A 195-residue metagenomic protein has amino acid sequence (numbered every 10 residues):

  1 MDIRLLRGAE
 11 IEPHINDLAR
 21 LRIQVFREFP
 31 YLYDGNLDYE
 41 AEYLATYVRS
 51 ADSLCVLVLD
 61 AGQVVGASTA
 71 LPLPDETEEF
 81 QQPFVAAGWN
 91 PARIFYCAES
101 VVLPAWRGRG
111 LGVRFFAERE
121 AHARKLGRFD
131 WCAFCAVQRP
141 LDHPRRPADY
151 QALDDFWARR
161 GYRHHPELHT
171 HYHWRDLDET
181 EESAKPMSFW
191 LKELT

Functional and structural regions predicted by a protein language model:
D2-L18: A short beta-loop-alpha structural element at the N-terminal edge of CoA-dependent acyl/N-acetyltransferase catalytic
A19-G35: Helix-loop element at the rim of GNAT/NAT acetyltransferase active sites that forms part of the acceptor-substrate
Y31-V56, D60, T69: Active-site rim helix/loop that mediates acceptor-substrate recognition in acyltransferases
A67-S100, P144-R145, H169-E182: Conserved acyl-donor/pantetheine-binding loop and adjacent beta-alpha core of acyl/acetyltransferases and related
I94-C97, F116, A123-D149: Conserved GNAT acetyl-CoA-binding A-motif
V102, G108-A123: Conserved acetyl-CoA-binding loop-helix of GNAT-fold acetyltransferases
D149-D155, R160-R163, E167-T195: C-terminal "cap" of GNAT-fold acetyltransferases
